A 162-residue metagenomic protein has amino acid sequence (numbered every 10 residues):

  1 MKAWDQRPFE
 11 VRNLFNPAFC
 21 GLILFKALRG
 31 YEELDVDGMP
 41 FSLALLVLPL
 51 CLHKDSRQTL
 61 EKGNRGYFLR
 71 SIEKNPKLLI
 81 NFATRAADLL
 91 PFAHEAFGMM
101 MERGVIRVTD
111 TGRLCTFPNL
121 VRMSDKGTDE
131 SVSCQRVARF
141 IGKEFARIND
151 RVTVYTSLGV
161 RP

Functional and structural regions predicted by a protein language model:
K2-C51: Long, hydrophobic N-terminal alpha-helical segment
A27-Y31, L50-K54, M100, F145-I148 (+1 more regions): Generic structural signal for hydrophobic core residues of well-folded globular domains
V36-R70, N75-P76: Short, well-structured hydrophobic secondary-structure segments
R70-P91: Helix-adjacent hinge/juxtasegments
H94-I106: Basic amphipathic alpha-helical segments that dock to polyanions
T109-D110: Beta-hairpin "wing" of winged helix-turn-helix
R113-P118: Minor-groove-contacting beta-hairpin "wing" of winged helix-turn-helix DNA-binding domains
S124-P162: Glycine-rich, aromatic-bearing surface loops/beta-hairpins
